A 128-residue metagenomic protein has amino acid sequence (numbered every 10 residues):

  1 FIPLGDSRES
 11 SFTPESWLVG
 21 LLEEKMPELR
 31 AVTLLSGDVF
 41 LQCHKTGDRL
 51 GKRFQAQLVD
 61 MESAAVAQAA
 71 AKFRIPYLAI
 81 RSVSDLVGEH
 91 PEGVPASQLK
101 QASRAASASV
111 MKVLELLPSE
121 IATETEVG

Functional and structural regions predicted by a protein language model:
F1-F54: Mid-sequence, gly/pro-rich, charge-dense loop/helix-turn segments that line enzyme active sites
F1-S10, S63-V66, S109-L114: Short C-terminal domain-edge/linker segments immediately following a structured domain
T13, W17, K45, M61-A64 (+2 more regions): Conserved active-site and cofactor/substrate-binding residues in soluble primary-metabolism enzymes
W17-E28, A69, A108-L116: Generic non-transmembrane alpha-helical segments
F40-E92: A C-terminal functional module that forms or caps the active site or interfaces directly with catalytic machinery
G88-G128: His/Asp/Glu-rich mid-to-C-terminal helical/loop segments that flank catalytic regions of hydrolases
